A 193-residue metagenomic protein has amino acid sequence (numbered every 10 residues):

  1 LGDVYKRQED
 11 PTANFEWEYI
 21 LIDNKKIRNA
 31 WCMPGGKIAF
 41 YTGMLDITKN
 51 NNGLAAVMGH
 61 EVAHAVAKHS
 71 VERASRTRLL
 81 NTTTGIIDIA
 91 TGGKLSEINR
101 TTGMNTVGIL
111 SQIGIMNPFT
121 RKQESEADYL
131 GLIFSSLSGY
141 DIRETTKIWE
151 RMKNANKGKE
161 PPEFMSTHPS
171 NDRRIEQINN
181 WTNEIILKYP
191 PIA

Functional and structural regions predicted by a protein language model:
D3-N14, T101-M165, P191: Short helix/loop segments within enzyme catalytic domains that coordinate or immediately flank catalytic cofactors
D3-R78, T91-K94, I133, L137-S138 (+4 more regions): Peri-catalytic and regulatory segments of divalent metal-dependent proteins
G35, T101-N105, R173: Generic alpha-helical secondary structure signal
F40, A127, S170: Residue-level signature of catalytic and energy-coupling elements of molecular machines, predominantly ATP/GTP-dependent
A56-G59, N81-D88, Q112, L132 (+4 more regions): Generic alpha-helical structural context detector
S70-T101, T146-W149: Post-HEXXH active-site segment of zinc metalloproteases
G158-W181: Catalytic and substrate-binding regions of cell-wall glycan-acting enzymes that process beta-1,4-linked
